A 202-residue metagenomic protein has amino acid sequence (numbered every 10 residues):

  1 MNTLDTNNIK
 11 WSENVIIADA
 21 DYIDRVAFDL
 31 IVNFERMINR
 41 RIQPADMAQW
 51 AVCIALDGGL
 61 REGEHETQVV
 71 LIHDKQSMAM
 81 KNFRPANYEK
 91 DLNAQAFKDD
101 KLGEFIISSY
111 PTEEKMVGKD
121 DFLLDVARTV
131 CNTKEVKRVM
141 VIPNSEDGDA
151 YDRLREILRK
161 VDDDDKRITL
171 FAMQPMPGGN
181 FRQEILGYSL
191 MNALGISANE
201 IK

Functional and structural regions predicted by a protein language model:
M1-S12: Acidic, polar low-complexity linker/tail segments
N2, A18, S145: Single, functionally critical "micro-switch" positions that shape active/binding sites and transmembrane helices
N2-T3, D125-R128, R155: A generic local structural motif
W11-V15, A20-R25, V32, R36-M140 (+3 more regions): A charged nuclease-like catalytic/ligand-binding cleft shared by nucleic-acid processing domains
D74, N144, M173-P175: Cofactor-binding loop segments of dinucleotide-utilizing enzymes, especially the Rossmann-like FAD- and NAD(P)+-binding
T129-K134, R155-R167: Short, surface-exposed basic-aromatic patches at helix termini and helix-loop junctions that form
V139-A150, L154-L158: Acidic, metal-binding active-site segment of PIN/NYN-like and related structure-specific nucleases
V161-G195: Short, flexible loop segments at boundaries between secondary-structure elements
